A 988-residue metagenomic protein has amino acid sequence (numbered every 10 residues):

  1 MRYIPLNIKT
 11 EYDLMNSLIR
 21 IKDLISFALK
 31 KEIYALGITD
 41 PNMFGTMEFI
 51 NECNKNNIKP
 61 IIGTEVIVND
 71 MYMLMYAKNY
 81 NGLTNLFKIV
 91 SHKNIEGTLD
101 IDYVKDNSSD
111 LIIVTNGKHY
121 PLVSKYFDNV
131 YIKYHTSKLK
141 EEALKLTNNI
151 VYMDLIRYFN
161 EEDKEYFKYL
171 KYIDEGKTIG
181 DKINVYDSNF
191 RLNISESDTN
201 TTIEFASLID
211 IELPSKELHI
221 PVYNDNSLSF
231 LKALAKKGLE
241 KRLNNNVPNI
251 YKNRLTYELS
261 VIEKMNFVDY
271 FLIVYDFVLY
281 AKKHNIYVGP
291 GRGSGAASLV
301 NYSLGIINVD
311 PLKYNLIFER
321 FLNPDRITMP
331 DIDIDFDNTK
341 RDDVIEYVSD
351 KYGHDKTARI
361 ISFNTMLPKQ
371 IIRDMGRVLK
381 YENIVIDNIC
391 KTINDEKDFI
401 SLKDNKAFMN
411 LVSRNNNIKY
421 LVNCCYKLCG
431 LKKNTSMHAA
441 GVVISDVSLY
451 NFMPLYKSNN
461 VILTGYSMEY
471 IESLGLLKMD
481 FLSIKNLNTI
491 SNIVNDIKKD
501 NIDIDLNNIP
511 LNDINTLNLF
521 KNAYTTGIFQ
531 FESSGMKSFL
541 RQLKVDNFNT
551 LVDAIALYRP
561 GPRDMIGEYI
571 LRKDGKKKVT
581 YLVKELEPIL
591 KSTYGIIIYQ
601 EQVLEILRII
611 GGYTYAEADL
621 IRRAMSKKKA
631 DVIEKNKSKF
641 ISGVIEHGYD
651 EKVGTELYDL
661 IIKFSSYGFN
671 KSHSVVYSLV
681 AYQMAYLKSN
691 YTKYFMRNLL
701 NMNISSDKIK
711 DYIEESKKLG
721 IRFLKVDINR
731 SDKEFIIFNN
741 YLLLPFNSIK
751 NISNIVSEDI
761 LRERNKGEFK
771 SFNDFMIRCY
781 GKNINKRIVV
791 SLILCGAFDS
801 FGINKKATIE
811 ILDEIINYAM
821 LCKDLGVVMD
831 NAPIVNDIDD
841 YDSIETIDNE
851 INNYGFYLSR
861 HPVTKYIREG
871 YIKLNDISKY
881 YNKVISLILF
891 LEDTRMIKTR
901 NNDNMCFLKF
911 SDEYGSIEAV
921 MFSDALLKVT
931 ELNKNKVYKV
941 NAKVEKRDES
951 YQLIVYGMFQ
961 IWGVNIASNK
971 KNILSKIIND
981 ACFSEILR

Functional and structural regions predicted by a protein language model:
Y3-E48, N54-N56, S91-E161, S197 (+2 more regions): Domain-core and long-helix interface of multi-subunit machines
N7, D40, P60, N79 (+3 more regions): Divalent metal-coordination and catalytic microenvironments
L14, V66-K78, I156-D174, I332-I334 (+4 more regions): Short alpha-helix plus adjacent loop in nuclease-associated cores
A35-I38, C53-N56, N226-R988: Noncatalytic, beta-rich nucleic-acid-contacting surfaces in large DNA/RNA-processing enzymes
I38-P41, I62-V66, A77-K78, Y134-T136 (+7 more regions): Glycine-rich, histidine-containing beta strand-loop boundary motifs that form or position
M43-E96: Hydrophobic or amphipathic alpha-helical targeting/insertion segments
N56, D198-I220, T365: Structural signature of the thiamine diphosphate
K59-T64, Y158-D163, Y169-A206, R320-I361 (+1 more regions): Phosphate/diphosphate-binding loops
